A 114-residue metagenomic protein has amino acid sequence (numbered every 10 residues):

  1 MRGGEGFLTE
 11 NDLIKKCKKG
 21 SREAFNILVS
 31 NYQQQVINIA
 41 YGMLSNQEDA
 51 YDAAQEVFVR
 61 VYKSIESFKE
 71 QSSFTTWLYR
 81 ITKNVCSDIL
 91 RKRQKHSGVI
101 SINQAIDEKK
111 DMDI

Functional and structural regions predicted by a protein language model:
M1-N11: Extreme N-terminal regulatory/targeting segments of RNA polymerase sigma factors
R2, K18-I27, I37-E56: Short, charged helix-capping/linker segments at alpha-helix termini
G6-F7, H96-I114: Internal acidic/polar
N11-I14, R22, N26, Q47 (+4 more regions): Short, structured helix-loop boundary elements
K18-K19, S45, F58-S73, K92: Sigma70-family region 2
L28-Y32, V36, T82: Hydrophobic/aromatic residues within well-ordered alpha-helical segments
N38, D52-V59, S72-N84: Structural recognition of an alpha-helix C-terminal capping motif at a helix-to-coil junction
S67-K69, K83-I100: Arg/Lys-rich amphipathic alpha helix in sigma70-family domain 2
